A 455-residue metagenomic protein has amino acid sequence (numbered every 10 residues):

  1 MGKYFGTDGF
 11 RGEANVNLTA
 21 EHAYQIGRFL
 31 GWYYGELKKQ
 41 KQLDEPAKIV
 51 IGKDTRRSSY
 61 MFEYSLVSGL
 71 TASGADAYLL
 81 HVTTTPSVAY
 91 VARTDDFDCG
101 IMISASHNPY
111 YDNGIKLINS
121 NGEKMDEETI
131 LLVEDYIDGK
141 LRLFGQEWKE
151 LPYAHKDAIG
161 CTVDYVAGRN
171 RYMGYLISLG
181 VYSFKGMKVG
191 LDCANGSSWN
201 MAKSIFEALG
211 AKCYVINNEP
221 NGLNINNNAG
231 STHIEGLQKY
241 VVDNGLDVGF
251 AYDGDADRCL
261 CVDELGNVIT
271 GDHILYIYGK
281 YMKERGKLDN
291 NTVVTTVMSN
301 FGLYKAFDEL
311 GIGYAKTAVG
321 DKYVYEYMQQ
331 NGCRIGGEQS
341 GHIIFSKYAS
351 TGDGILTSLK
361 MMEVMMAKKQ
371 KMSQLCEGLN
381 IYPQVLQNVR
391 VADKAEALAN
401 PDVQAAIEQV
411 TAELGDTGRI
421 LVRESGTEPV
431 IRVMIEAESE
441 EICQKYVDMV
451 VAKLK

Functional and structural regions predicted by a protein language model:
M1-S68, A72-S73, P152, I159-V189 (+1 more regions): An N-terminal, well-structured beta->alpha segment
F5-G6, I51, A77-V82, M102-I103 (+8 more regions): General beta-strand structural signal in soluble alpha/beta enzymes
D8, I51, V88, I101 (+11 more regions): Buried hydrophobic positions in well-ordered alpha/beta secondary-structure cores of metabolic enzymes
E13, N113-N244: Gly/Ser/Thr-enriched, mixed-charge loops and adjacent short helices that form phosphate/oxyanion-binding elements
K39-Q40, K48-D112, S204-V262: N-terminal small/polar loop signature for handling phosphorylated ligands or for N-terminal nucleophile
L80, L131-M173, S178, E264-G337 (+1 more regions): Proline/glycine-rich low-complexity loops and linkers
Y111-D138, V262-Y278, A349-M365: A short, gly/pro- and small-residue-rich
V248, R285-K455: Phosphate-binding and adjacent anionic-ligand microenvironments
